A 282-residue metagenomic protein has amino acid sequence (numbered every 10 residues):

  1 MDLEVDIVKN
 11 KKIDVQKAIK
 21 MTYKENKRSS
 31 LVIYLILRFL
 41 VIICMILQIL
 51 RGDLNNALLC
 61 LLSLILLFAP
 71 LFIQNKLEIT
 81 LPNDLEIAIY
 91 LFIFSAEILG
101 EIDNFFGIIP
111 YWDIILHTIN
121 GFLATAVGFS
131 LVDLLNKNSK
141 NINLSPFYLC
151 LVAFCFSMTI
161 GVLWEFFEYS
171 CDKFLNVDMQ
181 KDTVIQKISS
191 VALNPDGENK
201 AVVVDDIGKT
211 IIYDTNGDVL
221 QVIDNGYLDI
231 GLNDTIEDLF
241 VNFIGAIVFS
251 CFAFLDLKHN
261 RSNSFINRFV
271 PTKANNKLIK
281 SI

Functional and structural regions predicted by a protein language model:
T22-I36: N-terminal membrane topogenic signal
F39-C44, L91-E101, M158-V162: Aromatic-anchored segments of alpha-helical transmembrane domains
I49-L54, K76-I79, I102-W112: Membrane-interface helix caps and helix-loop-helix hairpins in membrane proteins
R51-L64: Structural signature of hydrophobic alpha-helical transmembrane segments
L61, T80-L91, D113-T118: Cytoplasmic-side transmembrane-helix entry/capping segments in multi-pass membrane proteins
I73-D84, N138-L144: Membrane-interface helix-boundary motifs at transmembrane edges
H117-A124, V152-V202, D229-A253: Alpha-helical transmembrane segments that form the membrane-embedded catalytic/substrate-binding core of multi-pass
N263-I282: Short, highly charged, low-complexity non-transmembrane loops/tails of multi-pass membrane proteins
